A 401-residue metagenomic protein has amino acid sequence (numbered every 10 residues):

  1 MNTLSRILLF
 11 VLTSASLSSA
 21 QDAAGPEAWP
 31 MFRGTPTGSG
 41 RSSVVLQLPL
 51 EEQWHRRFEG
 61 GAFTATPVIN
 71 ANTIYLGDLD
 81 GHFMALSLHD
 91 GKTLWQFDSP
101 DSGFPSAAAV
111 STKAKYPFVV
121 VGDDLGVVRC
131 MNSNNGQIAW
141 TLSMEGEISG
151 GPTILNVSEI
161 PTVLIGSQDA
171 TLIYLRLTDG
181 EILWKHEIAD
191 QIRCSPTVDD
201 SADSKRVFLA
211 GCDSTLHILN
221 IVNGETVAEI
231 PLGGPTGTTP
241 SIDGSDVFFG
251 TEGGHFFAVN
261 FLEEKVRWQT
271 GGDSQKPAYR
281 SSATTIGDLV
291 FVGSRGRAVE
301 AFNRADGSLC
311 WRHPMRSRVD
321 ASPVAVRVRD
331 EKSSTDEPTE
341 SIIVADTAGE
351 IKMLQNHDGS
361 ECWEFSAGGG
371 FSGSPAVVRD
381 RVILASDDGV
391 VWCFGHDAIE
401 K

Functional and structural regions predicted by a protein language model:
N2-F10: Sec-dependent signal peptide recognition, specifically the positively charged N-region followed immediately by
F10-A20: Hydrophobic h-region of N-terminal signal peptides that target proteins for export in Gram-negative bacteria
P26, P36, L48, W54-V68 (+13 more regions): Extracytoplasmic beta-rich repeat domains
T73-Y75, M84, F118-V120, T162-L164 (+6 more regions): Conserved beta-propeller blade signature
D78, D123, S167-Q168, G211-C212 (+4 more regions): Structural signature of WD-repeat beta-propellers
D78-H89: Beta-propeller domains
S87-D90, N132-N135, R176-D179, N220-G224 (+4 more regions): Short loop/turn segments that connect beta-strands within beta-propeller blades
